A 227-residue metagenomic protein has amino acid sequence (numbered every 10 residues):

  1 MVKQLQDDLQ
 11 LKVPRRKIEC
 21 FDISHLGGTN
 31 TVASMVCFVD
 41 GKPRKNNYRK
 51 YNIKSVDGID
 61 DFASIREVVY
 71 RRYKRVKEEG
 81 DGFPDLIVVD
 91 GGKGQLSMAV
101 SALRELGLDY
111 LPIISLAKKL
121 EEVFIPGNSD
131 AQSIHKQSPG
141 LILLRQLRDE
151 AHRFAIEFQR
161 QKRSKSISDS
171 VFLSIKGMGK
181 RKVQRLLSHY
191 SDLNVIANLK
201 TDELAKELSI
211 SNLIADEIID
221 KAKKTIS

Functional and structural regions predicted by a protein language model:
M1-S227: Acidic, glycine-enriched active-site microenvironments
